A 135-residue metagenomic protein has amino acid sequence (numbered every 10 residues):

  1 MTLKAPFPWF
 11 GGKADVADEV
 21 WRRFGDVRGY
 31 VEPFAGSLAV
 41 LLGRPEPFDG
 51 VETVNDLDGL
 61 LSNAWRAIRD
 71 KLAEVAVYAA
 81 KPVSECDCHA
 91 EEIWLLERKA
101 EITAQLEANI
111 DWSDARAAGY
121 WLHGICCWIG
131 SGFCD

Functional and structural regions predicted by a protein language model:
M1-A35, A39-V40, E46-P47: S-adenosyl-L-methionine
P47-D135: Class I S-adenosyl-L-methionine-dependent methyltransferase module
